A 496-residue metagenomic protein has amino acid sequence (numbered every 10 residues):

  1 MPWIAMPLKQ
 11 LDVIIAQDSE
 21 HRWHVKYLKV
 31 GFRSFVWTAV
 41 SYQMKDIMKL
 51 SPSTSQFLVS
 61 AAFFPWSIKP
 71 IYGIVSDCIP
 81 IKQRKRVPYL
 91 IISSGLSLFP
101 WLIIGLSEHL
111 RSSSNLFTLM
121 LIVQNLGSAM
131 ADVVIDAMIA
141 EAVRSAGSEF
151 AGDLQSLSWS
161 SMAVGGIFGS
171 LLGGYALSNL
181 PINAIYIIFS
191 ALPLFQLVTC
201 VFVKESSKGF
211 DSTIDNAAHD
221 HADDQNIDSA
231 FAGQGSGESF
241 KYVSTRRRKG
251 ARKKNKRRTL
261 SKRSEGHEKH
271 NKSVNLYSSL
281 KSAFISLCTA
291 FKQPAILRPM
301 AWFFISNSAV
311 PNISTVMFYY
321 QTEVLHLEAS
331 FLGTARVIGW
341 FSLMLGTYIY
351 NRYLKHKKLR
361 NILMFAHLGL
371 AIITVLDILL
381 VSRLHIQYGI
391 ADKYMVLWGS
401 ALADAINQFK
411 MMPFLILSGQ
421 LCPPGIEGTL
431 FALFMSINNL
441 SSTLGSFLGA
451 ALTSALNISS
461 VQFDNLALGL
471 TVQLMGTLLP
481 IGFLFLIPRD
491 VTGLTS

Functional and structural regions predicted by a protein language model:
M1-V25, F99, E108-T118, M130-V133 (+6 more regions): Intracellular loop-helix junctions on the cytosolic face of multi-pass helical membrane proteins
T38-T54, A309-G333: Short amphipathic helix-loop junctions that connect adjacent transmembrane helices in Major Facilitator Superfamily/SLC
V40, S128-R144, F409-T429: Intracellular juxtamembrane helix-capping segments at the cytosolic ends of symmetry-related transmembrane helices
P52-S53, S145-S158, A329-S330, Y394 (+2 more regions): Loop-to-transmembrane helix entry/capping segments in MFS-fold secondary transporters and related SLC/MFSD carriers
A62-P70, S97, E149-L177, G339 (+1 more regions): Glycine-rich segments within core transmembrane alpha-helices of 12-TM secondary carriers
W66-R84, Y175-S178, L343-F365, L380-L384 (+1 more regions): Helix-to-loop junctions at the C-terminal end of transmembrane segments in multipass secondary transporters
Q83-P88, N115, Y175-P193, N361 (+1 more regions): A membrane-interface helix-boundary motif in multi-pass transporters
I91-S112, L368-G389: C-terminal ends and interior cores of transmembrane alpha-helices in multi-pass membrane transporters/permeases
